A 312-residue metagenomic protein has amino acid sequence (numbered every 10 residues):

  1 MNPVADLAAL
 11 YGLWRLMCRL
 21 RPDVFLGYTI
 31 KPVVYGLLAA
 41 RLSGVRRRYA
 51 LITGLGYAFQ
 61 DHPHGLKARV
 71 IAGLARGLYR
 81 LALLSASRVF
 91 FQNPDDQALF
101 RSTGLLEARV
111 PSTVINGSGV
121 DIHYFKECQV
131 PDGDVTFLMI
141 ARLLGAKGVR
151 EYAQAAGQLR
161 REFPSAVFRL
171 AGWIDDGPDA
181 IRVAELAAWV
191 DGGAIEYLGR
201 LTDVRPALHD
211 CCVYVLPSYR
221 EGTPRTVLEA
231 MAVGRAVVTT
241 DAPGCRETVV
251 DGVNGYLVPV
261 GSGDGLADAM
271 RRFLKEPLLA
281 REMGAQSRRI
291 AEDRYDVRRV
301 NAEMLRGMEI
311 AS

Functional and structural regions predicted by a protein language model:
G27-V33, I52: Short His-centered aromatic/hydrophobic patch
R69, R76-E127, M139: Donor nucleotide-sugar binding/catalytic pocket of nucleotide-sugar-dependent glycosyltransferases
V135, M139, L144-Q158, D264: A conserved mid-protein helix/loop that constitutes part of the nucleotide-sugar donor-binding site
I140, V167-I181: Glycosyltransferase donor-sugar binding loop
R200, Y219: Aromatic "clamp/platform" in nucleotide-sugar-dependent glycosyltransferases that forms part of the donor/acceptor
A236-T239, V249: Short hydrophobic beta-strand element within catalytic cores of glycosyltransferases and related nucleotide-activated
D251-G252, Y256-G263, R272-P277: Conserved acidic donor-binding segment of nucleotide-sugar-dependent glycosyltransferases
G265, R272, L279-D293, V300-E303: A short, well-ordered alpha-helix in the C-terminal region of glycosyltransferases
